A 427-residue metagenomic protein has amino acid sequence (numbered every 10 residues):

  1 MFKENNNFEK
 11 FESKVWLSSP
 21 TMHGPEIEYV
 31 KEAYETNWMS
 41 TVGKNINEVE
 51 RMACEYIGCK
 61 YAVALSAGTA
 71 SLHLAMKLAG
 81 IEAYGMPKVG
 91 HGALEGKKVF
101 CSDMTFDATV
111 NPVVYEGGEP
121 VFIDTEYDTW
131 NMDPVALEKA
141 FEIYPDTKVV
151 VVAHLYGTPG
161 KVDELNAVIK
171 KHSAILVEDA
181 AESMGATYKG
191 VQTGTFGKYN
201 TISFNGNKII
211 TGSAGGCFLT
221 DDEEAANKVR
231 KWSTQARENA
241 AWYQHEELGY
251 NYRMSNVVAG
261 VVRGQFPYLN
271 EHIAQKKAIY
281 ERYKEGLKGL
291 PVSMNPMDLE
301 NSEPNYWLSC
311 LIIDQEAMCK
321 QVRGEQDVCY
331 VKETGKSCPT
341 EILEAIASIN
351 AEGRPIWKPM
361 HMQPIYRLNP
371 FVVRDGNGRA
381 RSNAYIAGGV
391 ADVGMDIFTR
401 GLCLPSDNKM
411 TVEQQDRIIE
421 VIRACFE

Functional and structural regions predicted by a protein language model:
M1-M39, P405: N-terminal "arm"/small-domain region of PLP-dependent enzymes with the aminotransferase-like
V42-K98, P112-Y115, F122-D124, V191: Phosphate-binding glycine-rich loop
K44-M52, Y56-A62, V135, K139 (+4 more regions): PLP-dependent aminotransferase class I/II
D103, V121-E126: Short beta->alpha connector loops at strand-helix junctions that form conserved, small/polar/Pro-enriched
M104-V110: Conserved coil-to-alpha-helix start sites within the AMP-binding
E116, K171-H172, I349: Helix C-cap/helix->beta junction micro-motif
D128-G212, C217-L219, E224, D407: Active-site phosphate-binding strand-loop segment of PLP-dependent enzymes
